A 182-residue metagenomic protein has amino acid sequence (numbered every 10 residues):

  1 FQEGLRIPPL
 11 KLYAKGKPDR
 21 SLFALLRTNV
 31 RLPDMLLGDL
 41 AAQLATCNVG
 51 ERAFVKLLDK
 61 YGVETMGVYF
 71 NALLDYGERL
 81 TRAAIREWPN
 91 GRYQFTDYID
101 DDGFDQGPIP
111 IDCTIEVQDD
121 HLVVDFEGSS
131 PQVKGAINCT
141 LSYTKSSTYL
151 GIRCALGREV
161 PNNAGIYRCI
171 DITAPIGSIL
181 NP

Functional and structural regions predicted by a protein language model:
F1-A14, S129-G151: Extended active-site and interfacial segments that coordinate phosphate-rich ligands in large catalytic machineries
Q2-I7, R82, T96, Q106 (+2 more regions): Generic secondary-structure boundary/loop-capping signal
G4, G91, I176-I179: Glycine-centered loop/turn motifs
P8-T81, N181: N-terminal leader/propeptide and maturation segments of large enzyme subunits in energy/redox metabolism and hydrolases
A14, D102-Q106, L122-V123, S130-K134 (+2 more regions): Flexible loop/turn segments at secondary-structure boundaries
R52-P131: Accessory "access/gating" subregions that flank catalytic or transport cores
L74, E78-R79, K145-R153: Short, hydrophobic/amphipathic alpha-helical packing segments that form internal helix faces or helix-helix interfaces
A136, T140, Y149-P182: Hydrophobic core positions in small helical hairpin nucleic-acid-binding modules
